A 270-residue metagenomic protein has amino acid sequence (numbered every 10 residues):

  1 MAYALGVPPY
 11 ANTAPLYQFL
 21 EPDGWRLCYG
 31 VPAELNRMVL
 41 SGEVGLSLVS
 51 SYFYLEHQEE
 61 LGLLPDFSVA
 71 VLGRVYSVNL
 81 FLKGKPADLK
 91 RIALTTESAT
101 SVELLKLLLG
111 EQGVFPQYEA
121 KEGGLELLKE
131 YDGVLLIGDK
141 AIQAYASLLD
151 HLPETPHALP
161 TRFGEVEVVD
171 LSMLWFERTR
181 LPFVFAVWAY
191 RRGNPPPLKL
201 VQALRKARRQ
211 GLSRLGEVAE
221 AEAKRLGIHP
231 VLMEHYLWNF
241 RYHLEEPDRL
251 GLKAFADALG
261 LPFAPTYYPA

Functional and structural regions predicted by a protein language model:
M1-L20, S77-Y131, D139-Q143, L250: Bilobed "Venus flytrap"/periplasmic-binding protein-like clamshell domains and structurally analogous long
A4, A11-K90, T96-S101: Short, glycine-/small- and polar/acidic-enriched structural segments that line small-molecule recognition paths
F19-P22, G62, L107-L108, L148-H151: Short, glycine/charged-enriched secondary-structure capping and boundary segments
L27, L63, Q117-Y118, V166-D170: Conserved beta-strand scaffold positions in the cores of enzyme catalytic domains, especially in NTP/NDP-utilizing
M38-L40, L128, L259: Hydrophobic residues within well-ordered alpha-helices
K121-A219: Pocket-lining segment of extracytoplasmic ligand-binding domains
N194-A258, P262: Secondary-structure end/capping motifs
F263-A270: Conserved C-terminal helix/tail region of periplasmic/extracytoplasmic solute-binding proteins
